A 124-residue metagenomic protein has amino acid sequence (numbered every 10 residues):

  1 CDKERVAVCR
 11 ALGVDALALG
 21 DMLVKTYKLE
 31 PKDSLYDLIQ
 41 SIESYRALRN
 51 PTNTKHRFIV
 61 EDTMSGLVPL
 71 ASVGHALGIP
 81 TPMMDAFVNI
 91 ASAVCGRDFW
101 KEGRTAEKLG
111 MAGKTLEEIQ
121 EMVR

Functional and structural regions predicted by a protein language model:
C1-S41: Small-residue-rich helix-loop
L29-R124: C-terminal helical cap and adjacent loop that interface with cofactors, partners, or active-site loops
